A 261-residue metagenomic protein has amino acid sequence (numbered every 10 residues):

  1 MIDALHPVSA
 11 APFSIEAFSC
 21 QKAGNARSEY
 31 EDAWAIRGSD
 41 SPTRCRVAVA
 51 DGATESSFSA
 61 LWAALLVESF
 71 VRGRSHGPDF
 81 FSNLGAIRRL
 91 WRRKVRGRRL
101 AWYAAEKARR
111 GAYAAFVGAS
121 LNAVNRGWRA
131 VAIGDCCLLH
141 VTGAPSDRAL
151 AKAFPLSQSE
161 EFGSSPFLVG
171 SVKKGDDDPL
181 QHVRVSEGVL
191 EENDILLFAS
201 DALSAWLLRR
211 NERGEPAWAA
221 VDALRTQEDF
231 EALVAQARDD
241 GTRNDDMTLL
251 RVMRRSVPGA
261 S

Functional and structural regions predicted by a protein language model:
M1-A33, I87-R109, D147-G163: Short glycine- and acidic-rich boundary segments immediately preceding or forming the N-terminal edge of structured
M1-R72, C136, V183-E187, N244: N-terminal entry segment of metal-dependent catalytic domains or homologous docking segments
I2-D3, R99, Y103-A104, F167 (+1 more regions): C-terminal catalytic subdomain
G38, L121, V141-A144, R251-A260: Short beta-strand-to-coil "C-cap" segments at the C-terminal boundary of structured domains/repeats, marking
V47-D51, V131-I133, L197-A199: Short hydrophobic beta-strand that contains or immediately precedes a catalytic carboxylate
S57-S59, H140-T142, W206-L208, A260: Short helix/loop capping segments that flank catalytic or ligand/cofactor-binding pockets
D79-V141, D178-L190: Catalytic core of PPM/PP2C metal-dependent serine/threonine phosphatase domains
G127-S164, D194: Hydrophobic, aromatic-enriched interface-forming segments
